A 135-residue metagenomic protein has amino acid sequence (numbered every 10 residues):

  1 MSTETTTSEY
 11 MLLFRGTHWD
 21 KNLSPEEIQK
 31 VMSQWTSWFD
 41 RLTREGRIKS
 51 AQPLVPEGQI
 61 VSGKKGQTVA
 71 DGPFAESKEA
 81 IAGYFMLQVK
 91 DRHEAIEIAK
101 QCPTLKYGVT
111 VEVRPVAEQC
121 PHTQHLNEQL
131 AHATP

Functional and structural regions predicted by a protein language model:
M1-P135: Conserved, structured core segments of small domains
